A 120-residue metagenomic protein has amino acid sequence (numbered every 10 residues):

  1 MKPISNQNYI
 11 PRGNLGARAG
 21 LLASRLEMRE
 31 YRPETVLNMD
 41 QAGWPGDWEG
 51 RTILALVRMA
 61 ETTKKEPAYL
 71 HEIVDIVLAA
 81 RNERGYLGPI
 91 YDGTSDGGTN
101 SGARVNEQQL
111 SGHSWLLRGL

Functional and structural regions predicted by a protein language model:
M1-R51, A55-R58, E66-S95: Low-complexity, Ser/Thr/Pro/Gly-enriched N-terminal "stalk/linker" regions
W44, E107-Q108: Structural signature of alpha-solenoid helical repeat scaffolds
D47, S111-S114: Residue signature of alpha-solenoid helical repeat architecture, marking inter-repeat boundaries and helix-start
L54, W115-R118: Residue-level signature of alpha-solenoid helical repeat scaffolds
A80, G119-L120: Mid-sequence acidic-hydrophobic segments that form the walls of catalytic/ligand-binding cavities or oligomerization
D96-A103: Acidic/His metal-coordination segments adjacent to aromatic residues that form catalytic metal sites in metalloenzymes
